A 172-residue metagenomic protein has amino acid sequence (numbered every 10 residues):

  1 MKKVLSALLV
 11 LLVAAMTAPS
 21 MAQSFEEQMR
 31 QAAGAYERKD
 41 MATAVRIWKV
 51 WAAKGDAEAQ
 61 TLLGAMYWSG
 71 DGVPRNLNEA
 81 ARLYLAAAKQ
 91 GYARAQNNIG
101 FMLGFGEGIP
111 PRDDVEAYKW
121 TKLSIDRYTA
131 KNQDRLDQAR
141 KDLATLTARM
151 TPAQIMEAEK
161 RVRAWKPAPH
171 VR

Functional and structural regions predicted by a protein language model:
A7-M16: Bacterial N-terminal signal peptides
A18-A22: Sec/Tat signal peptide C-region and signal peptidase I cleavage site
F25, A57-A59, A93-A95, N132: Helix-start (N-cap) detector for alpha-helical repeat units in TPR-like alpha-solenoids, especially tetratricopeptide
F25, D134-R172: Terminal, low-structured helical/coil segments at or just beyond the last alpha-helical repeat
Q28-A35, I47-W51, L62-S69, L83 (+2 more regions): Hydrophobic face of amphipathic alpha-helices that form TPR/SEL1-like repeat modules and related alpha-solenoid
A33-Y36, G55, Y67-V73, G91 (+4 more regions): Glycine-centered coil turns and helix-coil junctions that link the paired helices within alpha-helical repeat units
K39-R46, P74-L83, P111-K119: Structural signature of tandem alpha-helical TPR/SEL1-like repeats, specifically the intra-repeat loop/turn
